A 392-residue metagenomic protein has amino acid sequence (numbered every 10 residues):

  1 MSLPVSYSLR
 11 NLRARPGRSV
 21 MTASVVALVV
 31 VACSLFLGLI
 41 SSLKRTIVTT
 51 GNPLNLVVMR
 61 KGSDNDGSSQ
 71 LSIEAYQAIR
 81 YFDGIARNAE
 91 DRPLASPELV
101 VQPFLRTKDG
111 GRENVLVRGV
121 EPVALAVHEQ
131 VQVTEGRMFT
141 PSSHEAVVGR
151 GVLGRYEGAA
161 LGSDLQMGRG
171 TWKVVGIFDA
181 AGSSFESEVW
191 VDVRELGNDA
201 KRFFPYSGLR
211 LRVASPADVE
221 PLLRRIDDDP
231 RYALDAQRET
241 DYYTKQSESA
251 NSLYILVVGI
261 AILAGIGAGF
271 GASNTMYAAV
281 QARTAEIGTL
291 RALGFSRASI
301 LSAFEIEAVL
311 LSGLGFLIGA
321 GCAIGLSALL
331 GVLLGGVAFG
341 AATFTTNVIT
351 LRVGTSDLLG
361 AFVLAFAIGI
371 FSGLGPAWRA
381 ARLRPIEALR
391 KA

Functional and structural regions predicted by a protein language model:
M1-S6: Short, membrane-interfacial amphipathic segments enriched in basic
P16-L43, E248-E286, V309-I318, A367-F371: Hydrophobic alpha-helical transmembrane segments of multi-pass inner-membrane transport and secretion
A27, V31-L116, E135-R137, S142 (+1 more regions): Hydrophobic, regular-secondary-structure patches
T50, A86-A89, R106-E113, G154-E157 (+2 more regions): Mechanotransmission and gating elements of multispan inner-membrane complexes involved in transport and envelope
N114-R155: Short beta-strand boundary microenvironments
Y277, A282-G331, G360, L364-I368 (+1 more regions): Transmembrane alpha-helical interface segments in multi-pass membrane proteins
I318-F362, L374, R382: Short helix-loop junctions at transmembrane helix boundaries
W378-A392: Short cytosolic juxtamembrane segments of multi-pass membrane proteins
